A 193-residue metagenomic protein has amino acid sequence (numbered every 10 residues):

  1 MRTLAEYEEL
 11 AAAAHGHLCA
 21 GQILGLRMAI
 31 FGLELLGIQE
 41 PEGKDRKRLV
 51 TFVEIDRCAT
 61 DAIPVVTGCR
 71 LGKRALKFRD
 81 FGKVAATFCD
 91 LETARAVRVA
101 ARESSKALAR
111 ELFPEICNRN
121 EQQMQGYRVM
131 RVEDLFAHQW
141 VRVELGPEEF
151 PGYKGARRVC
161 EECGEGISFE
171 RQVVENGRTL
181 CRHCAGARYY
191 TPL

Functional and structural regions predicted by a protein language model:
M1-A14, C163: Short, hydrophobic/aliphatic alpha-helical segments
A14-G32: Conserved phosphate/anionic-ligand binding catalytic regions in large, soluble enzymes, centered on
R48-R79, V84-F88: A structural-propensity feature for long, helix-poor, extended segments
F136-E148, E162-I167: Short Cys/His-rich Zn2+-coordinating modules
L145-R157, E170-E175: Short, flexible, mixed-charge glycine/proline-rich loop motifs that serve as phosphate/nucleic-acid-contacting
C160-G164, C181-C184: Short cysteine-rich clusters marking metal-coordination/redox-active sites
F169-E170, Y190-T191: Short, non-ligating residues that shape and space the ligands of small metal-coordination modules and catalytic
V174-A187: Cysteine-rich micro-motifs
